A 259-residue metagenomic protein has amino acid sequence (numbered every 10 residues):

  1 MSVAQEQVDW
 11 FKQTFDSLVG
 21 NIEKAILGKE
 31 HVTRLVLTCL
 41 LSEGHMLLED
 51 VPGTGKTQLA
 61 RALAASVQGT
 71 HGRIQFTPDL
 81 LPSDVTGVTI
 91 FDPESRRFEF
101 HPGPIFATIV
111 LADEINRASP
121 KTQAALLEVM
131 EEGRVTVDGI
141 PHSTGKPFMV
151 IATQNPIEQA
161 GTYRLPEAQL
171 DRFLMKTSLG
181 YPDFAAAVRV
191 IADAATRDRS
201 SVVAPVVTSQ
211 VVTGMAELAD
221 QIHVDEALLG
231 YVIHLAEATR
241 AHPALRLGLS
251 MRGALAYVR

Functional and structural regions predicted by a protein language model:
R34-T38, F91-L111, I140: Conserved alpha-helical scaffold flanking the Walker A/P-loop in AAA+ ATPase domains
L40-T77: Walker A/P-loop
S66-E94: AAA+/P-loop NTPase substrate/partner-engagement loops
G69-H71, Y163-D183, R197-V202: A short helix-turn-beta junction within AAA+ P-loop NTPase domains corresponding to the substrate/partner-engaging
Q75-L80, L174-A186, V202-V206, I222-V224: Conserved AAA+ ATPase "SRH/arginine-finger" region at the nucleotide-binding site
E99-T108, V137-Q154, L165-S178, R252: AAA+/SF3 P-loop NTPase mechanochemical coupling elements
F106-E131, G145, A160-L170, Y181-R189: Conserved AAA+/SF3 P-loop NTPase catalytic/coupling segment centered on the Walker-B
A195-R259: Basic, amphipathic alpha-helical bundle interface domains used for macromolecular binding and assembly
